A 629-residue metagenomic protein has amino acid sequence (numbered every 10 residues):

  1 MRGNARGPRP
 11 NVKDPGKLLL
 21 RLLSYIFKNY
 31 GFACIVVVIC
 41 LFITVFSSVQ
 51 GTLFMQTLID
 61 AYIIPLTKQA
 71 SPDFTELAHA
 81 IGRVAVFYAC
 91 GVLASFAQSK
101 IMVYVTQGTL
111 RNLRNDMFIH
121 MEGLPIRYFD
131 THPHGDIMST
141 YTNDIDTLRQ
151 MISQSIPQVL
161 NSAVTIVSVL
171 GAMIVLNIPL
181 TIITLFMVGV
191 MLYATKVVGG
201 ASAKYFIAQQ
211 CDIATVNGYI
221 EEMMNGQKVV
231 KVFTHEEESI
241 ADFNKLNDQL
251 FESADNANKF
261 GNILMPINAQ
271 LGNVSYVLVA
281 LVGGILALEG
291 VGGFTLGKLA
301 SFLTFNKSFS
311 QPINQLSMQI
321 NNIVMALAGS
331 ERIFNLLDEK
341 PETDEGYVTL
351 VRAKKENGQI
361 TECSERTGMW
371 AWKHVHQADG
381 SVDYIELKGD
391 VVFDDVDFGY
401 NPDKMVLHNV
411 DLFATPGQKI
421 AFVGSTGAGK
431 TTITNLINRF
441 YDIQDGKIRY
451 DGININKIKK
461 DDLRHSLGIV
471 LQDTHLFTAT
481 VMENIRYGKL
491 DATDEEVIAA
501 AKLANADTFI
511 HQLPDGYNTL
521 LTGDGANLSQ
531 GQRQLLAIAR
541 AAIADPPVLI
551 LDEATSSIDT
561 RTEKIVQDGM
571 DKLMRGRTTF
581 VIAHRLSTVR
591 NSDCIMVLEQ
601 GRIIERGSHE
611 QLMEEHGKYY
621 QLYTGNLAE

Functional and structural regions predicted by a protein language model:
M1-S48, I63-V84, Q98-M102, T106 (+9 more regions): Membrane-integrated ABC transporters
P8-G16, S47-I63, F87-H134, M138-T142 (+10 more regions): Juxtamembrane helix-loop junctions of ABC transporter transmembrane domains
L20, A94, Q98, T106 (+4 more regions): Hydrophobic alpha-helical transmembrane segments of ABC transporter permease domains
K28, I126-R127, I145-I152, I156 (+6 more regions): An intracellular "coupling" helix at the cytosolic face of ABC transporter transmembrane type-1 domains
N29, A33-F46, Q154-A208, V279-F294 (+1 more regions): Transmembrane helices of ABC transporter permease
P65, A172-F186, N256, F260-E331 (+2 more regions): Helix-loop-helix
A70, A353-E629: ABC-type nucleotide-binding domain
M117, M121, V230, I333 (+1 more regions): Helix-loop junctions and hydrophobic alpha-helical segments within the transmembrane domains of large membrane
